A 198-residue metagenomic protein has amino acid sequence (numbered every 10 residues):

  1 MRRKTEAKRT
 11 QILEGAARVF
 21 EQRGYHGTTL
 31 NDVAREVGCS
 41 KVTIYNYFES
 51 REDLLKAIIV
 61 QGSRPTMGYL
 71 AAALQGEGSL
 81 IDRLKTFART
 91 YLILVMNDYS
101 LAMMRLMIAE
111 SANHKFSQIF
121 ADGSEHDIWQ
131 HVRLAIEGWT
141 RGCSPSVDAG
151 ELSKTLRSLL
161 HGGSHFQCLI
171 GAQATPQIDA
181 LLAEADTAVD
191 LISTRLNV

Functional and structural regions predicted by a protein language model:
Q11, G15-D53, A57-I58: Helix-turn-helix
E14, I81-N97, L101, R105 (+5 more regions): Amphipathic alpha-helical segments that line or abut small-molecule/effector binding pockets and mediate allosteric
K56-F87, G138: Amphipathic alpha-helical linker/stalk segments
Q61-Y69, D98, H114, H131 (+4 more regions): A short secondary-structure junction motif
M67, D82, I93-L94, A102 (+2 more regions): Amphipathic alpha-helical packing segments from all-alpha helical-bundle domains
V95-D122, H165-A172: Amphipathic alpha-helical segments used for helix-helix packing
H114, H126-S153, Q173-P176, T194-V198: Hydrophobic alpha-helical bundle segments that form small-molecule/ligand-binding pockets
T140-V189: Hydrophobic/aromatic-rich alpha-helical bundle segments in the mid-to-C-terminal region
